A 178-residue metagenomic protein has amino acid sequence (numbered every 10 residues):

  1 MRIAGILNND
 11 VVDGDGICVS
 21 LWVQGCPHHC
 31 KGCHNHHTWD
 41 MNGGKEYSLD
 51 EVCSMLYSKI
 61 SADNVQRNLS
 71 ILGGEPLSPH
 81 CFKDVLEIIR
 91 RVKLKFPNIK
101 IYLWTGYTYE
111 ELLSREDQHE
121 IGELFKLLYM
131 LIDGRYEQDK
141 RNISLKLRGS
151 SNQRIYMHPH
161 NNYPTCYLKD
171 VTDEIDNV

Functional and structural regions predicted by a protein language model:
M1-W22, P27, N35-N42, Y167 (+1 more regions): N-terminal [4Fe-4S]-dependent radical SAM core
D10, V92, H119-G122, L145: Short, flexible, glycine/charge-rich loop motifs used to bind or transfer phosphoryl groups or to couple energy/partner
V19, Y57-K59, Q66: Short Lys/Arg-rich amphipathic alpha-helical segments
L21, C30, L131: Conserved, mostly hydrophobic/aromatic
N35-L49, D63-P79, N98-R115, F125 (+2 more regions): Core AdoMet radical
S48-E51, F82-I89, R115-G122: Charged helix-capping and loop-helix junction motifs
D50-A62: A short, N-terminal amphipathic alpha-helix
H80, D84-K93, R141-V178: P-loop/Walker A phosphate-binding loop and immediately adjacent motor/lid segment at beta-alpha junctions
